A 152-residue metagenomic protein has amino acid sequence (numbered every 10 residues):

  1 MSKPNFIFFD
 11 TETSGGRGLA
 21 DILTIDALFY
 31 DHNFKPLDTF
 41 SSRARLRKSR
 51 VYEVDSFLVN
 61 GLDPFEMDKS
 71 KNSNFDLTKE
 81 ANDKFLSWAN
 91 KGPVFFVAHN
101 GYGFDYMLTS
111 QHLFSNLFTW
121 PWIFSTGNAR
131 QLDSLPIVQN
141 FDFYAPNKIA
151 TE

Functional and structural regions predicted by a protein language model:
S2-H112, F143, N147-E152: Conserved non-catalytic scaffold segment of RNase H-like nuclease domains
D21, P36, S125-Q131: A short, structural micro-pattern
D105-A129: Substrate-recognition/cap helix-loop segment adjacent to the acidic, metal-dependent catalytic center of Asp-based
N128-N147: Short alpha-helix plus adjacent loop in nuclease-associated cores
